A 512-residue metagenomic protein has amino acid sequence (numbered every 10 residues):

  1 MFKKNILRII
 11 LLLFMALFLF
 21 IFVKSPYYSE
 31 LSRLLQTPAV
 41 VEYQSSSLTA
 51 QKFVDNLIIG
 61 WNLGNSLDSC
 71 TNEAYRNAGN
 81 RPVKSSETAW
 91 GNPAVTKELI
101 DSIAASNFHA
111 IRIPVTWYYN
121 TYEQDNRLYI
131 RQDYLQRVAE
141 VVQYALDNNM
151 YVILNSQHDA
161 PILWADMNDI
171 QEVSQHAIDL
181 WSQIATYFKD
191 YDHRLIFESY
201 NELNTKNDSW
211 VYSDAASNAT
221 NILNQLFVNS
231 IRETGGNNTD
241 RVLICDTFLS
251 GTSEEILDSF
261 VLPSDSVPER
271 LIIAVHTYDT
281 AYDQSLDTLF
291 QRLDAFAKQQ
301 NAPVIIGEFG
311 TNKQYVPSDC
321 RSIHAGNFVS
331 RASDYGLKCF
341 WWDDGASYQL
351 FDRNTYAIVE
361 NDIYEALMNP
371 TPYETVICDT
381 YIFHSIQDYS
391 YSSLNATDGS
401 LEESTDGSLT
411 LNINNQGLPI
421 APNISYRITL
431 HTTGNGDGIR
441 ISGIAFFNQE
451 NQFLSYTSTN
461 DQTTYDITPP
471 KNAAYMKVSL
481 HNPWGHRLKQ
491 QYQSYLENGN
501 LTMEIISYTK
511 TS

Functional and structural regions predicted by a protein language model:
M1-F14: N-terminal Sec-pathway targeting helices
E30-A110: N-terminal carbohydrate-binding accessory modules
E73-K84, W117-Q136, H158-Q175, T205-S213 (+2 more regions): Surface-exposed, active-site-proximal loop segments in enzymatic domains
W90-A110, R127-H158, A165-S199, A219-R232: An active-site-proximal structural segment forming one wall of the substrate-binding cleft that immediately precedes
Q175-Y282, D287, Q291-N312, D334-Y335: Active-site region of glycoside hydrolase catalytic domains
F290-T375: Substrate-binding cleft of secreted/luminal carbohydrate-active enzymes
I377-S512: Extracellular and organelle-lumenal recognition/adhesion modules and their flexible linkers in secreted
